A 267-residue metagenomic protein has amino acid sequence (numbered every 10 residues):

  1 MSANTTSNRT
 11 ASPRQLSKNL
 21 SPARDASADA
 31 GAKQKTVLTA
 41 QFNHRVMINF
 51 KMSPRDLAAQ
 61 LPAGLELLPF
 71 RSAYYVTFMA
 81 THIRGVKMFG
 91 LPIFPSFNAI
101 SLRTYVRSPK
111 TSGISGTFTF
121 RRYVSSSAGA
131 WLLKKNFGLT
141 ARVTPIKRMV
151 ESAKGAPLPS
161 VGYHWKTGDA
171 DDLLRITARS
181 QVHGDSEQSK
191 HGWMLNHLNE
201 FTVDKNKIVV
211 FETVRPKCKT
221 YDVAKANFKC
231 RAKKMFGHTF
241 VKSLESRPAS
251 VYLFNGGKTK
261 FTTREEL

Functional and structural regions predicted by a protein language model:
T6-K87, K219-K229, K233-L267: Hydrophobic, proline/glycine-rich low-complexity stretches
S27, T140-L267: Interaction-surface and assembly-scaffold signal
V37, L57, F70, A80-I83 (+4 more regions): Aromatic-enriched hydrophobic runs in primary sequence
I48-F50, T104, A178: Short beta-strand element of the conserved SAM-dependent methyltransferase core
V86-K166: Aromatic- and glycine-enriched beta-alpha-beta binding-site module
